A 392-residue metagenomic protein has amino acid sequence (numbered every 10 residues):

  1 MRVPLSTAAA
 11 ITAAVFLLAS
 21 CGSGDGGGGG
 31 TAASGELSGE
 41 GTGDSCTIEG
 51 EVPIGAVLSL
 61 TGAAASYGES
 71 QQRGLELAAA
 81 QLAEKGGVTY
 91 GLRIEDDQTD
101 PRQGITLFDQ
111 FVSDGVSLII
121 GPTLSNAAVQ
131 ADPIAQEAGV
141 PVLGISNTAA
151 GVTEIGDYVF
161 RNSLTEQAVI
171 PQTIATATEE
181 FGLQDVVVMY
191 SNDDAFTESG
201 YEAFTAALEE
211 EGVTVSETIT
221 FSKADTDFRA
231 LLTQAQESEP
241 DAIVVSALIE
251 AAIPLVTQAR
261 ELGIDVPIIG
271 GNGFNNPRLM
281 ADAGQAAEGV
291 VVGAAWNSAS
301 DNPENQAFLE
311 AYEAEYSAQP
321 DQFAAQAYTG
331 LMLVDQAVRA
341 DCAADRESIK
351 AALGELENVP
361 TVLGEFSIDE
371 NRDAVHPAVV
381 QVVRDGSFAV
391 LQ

Functional and structural regions predicted by a protein language model:
L17-S20: C-terminal motif of bacterial Sec signal peptides marking the signal peptidase cleavage site
G22-D25: Bacterial signal peptide processing site
E36-G74, L82, E95-R102, T123-N126 (+3 more regions): Extracytoplasmic "Venus flytrap"
E40-G41, Y67-R73, Q81-T153, F221-F228 (+1 more regions): Beta-alpha junction/loop-to-helix N-cap segments that form part of ligand/metal-binding clefts
L60, V159-T220, A242, V334: An alpha-beta-alpha
A135, G200-G293: Extracellular/periplasmic bilobed ligand-binding domains
V256-Y328, V382, S387-V390: Extracellular/periplasmic periplasmic-binding protein-like sensory domains
E315-A324, Q336-S387: Segments of small-molecule ligand-sensing domains
